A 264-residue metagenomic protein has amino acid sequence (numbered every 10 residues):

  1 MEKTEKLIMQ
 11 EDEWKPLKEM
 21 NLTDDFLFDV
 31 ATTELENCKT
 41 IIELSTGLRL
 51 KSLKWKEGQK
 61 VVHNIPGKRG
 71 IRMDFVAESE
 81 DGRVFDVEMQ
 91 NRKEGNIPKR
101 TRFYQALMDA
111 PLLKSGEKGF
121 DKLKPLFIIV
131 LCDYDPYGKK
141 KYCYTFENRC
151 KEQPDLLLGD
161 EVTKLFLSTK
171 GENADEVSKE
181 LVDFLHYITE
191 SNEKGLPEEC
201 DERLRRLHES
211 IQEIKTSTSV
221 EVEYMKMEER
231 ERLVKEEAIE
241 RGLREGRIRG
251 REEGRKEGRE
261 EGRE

Functional and structural regions predicted by a protein language model:
M1-K164, N173, L233, E237: Accessory alpha/beta interaction modules
E2-L22, F26, E78, F85-Q90 (+1 more regions): Short, charged alpha-helical interaction segments and adjacent helix-coil junctions
A31-L35, A174-S178, P197, D201-L204: Generic detection of long, well-ordered alpha-helical segments
Y104, C143-R149, K179-H186, E228: Short intrinsically disordered coil segments
E152, D160-D175, V182-D183, Y187-S191 (+1 more regions): Upstream accessory/linker segments immediately N-terminal to the RecA-like ATPase cores of bacterial MutS and a subset
